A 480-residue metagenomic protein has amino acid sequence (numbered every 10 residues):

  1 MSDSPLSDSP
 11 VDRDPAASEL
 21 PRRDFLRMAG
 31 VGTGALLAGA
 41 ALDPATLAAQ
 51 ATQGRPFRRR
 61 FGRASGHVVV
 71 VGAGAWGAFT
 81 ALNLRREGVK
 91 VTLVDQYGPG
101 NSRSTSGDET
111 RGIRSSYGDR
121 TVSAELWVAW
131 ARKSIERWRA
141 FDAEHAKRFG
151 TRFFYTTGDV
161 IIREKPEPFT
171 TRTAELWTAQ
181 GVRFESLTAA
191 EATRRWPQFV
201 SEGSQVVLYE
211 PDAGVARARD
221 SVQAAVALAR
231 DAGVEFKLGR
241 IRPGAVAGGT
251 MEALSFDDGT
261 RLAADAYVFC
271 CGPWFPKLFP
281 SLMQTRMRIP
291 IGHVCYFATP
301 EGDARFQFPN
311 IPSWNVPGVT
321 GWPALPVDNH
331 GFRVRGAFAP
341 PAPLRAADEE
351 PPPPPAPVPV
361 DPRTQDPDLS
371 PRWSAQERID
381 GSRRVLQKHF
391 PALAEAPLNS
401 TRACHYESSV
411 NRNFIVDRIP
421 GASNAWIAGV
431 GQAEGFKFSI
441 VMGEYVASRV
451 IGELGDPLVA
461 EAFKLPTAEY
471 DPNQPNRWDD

Functional and structural regions predicted by a protein language model:
M1-D24, A45-A51: N-terminal secretory signal peptides
M28, I162-A232, K237-L238, G244-T250: Flavin (FAD/FMN) cofactor-binding and adjacent substrate-gating region of FAD-dependent oxidoreductase domains
H67-T92: N-terminal Rossmann-like FAD-binding beta1-loop-alpha1 element of flavoenzymes
V71, L262-G272: Short hydrophobic core segments
L82-R86, G150-Y155, C271-A422: Active-site substrate-recognition segment that forms the wall of the catalytic cavity or substrate channel
R86-T105: Glycine-rich FAD pyrophosphate-binding loop
T110-R195: Dinucleotide-binding Rossmann-like beta1-alpha1 core, especially the glycine-rich loop that anchors the ADP
R384-D480: C-terminal catalytic lobe of FAD-dependent flavoproteins
